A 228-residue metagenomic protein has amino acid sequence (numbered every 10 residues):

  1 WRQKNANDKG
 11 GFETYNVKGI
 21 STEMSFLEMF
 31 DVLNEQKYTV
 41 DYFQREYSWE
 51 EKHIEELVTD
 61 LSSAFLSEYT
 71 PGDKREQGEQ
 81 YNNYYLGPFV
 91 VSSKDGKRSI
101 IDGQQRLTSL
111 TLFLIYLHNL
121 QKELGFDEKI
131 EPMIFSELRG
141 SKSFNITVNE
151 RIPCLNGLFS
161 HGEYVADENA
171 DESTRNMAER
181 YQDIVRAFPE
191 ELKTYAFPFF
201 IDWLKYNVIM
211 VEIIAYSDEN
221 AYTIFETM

Functional and structural regions predicted by a protein language model:
N7-M228: Glycine- and hydrophobic-rich flexible loops that cap the catalytic core of alpha/beta enzyme folds
